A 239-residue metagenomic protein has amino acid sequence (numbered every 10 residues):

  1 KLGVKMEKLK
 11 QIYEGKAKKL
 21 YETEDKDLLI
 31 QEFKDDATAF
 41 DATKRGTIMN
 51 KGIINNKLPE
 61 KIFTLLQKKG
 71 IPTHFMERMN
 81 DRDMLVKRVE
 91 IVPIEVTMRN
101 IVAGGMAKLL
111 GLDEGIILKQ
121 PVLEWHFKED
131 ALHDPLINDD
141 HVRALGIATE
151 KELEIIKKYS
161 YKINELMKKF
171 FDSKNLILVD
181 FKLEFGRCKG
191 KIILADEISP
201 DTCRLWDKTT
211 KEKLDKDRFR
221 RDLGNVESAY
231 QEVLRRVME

Functional and structural regions predicted by a protein language model:
K1-K5: Short, Lys/Arg-enriched N-terminal segments with co-localized hydrophobic residues within the first ~10-30 amino acids
E7-F127, V237: Active-site loop/lid in soluble adenylation, ligation, and acyl-transfer enzymes
T43-I53, I137-Y159: Short histidine-centered catalytic/ligand-binding loop motif
M76-R82, D172-G186: A short glycine-rich, hydrophobically flanked beta-strand micro-motif that places a catalytic Asp/Glu for divalent metal
M98, L178-D196: Conserved metal-phosphate-binding beta-hairpin within the catalytic cores of diverse ATP-dependent phosphoryl-transfer
K108, I116, I198-E239: C-terminal helix-cap and adjacent tail motif
I116, P121-H133, N164-I177, I198-R204: Phosphate-binding core of ATP-grasp and ATP-grasp-like enzymes
I147-V179: A long amphipathic alpha-helix within ATP-dependent nucleotide-binding catalytic cores
